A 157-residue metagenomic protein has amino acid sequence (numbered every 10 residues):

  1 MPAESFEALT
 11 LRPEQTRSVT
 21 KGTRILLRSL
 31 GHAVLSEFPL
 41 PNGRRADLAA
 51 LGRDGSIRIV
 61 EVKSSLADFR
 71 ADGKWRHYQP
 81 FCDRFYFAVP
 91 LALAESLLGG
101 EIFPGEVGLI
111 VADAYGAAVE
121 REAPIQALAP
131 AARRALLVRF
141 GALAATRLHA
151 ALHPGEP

Functional and structural regions predicted by a protein language model:
P2-S36, N42, L98-P157: Non-catalytic C-terminal interaction segments of nucleic acid-processing enzymes
V19, R44, R70-K74: Amphipathic coiled-coil/heptad-repeat helices and related helical stalk/stem segments that mediate oligomerization
L27-S29, G52-R53, Q79-F81: Flexible, charged surface loops at secondary-structure boundaries
P39, A49, K63: Anionic group-transfer/hydrolysis microenvironments
A46-I59: Active-site beta-strand-loop-beta-strand hairpin of nuclease catalytic cores that positions key catalytic residues
K63-D113: Catalytic cores of nucleic-acid endonucleases
